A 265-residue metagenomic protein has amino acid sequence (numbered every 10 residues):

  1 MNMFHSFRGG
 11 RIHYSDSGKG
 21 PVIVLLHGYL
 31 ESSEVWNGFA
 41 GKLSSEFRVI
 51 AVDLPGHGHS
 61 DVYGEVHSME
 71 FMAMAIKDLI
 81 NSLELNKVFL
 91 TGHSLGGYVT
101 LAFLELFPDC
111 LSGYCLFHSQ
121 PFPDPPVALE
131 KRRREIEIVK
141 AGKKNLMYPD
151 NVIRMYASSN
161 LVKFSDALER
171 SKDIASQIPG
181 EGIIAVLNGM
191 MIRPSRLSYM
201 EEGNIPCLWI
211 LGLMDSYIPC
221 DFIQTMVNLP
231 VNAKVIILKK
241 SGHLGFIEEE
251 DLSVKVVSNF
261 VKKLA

Functional and structural regions predicted by a protein language model:
M1-I23, S44-F47, N81, L85-N86 (+4 more regions): Alpha/beta-hydrolase fold catalytic core
G10-E65, L79: Conserved HGGG/HGGXW glycine-rich cap/lid loop of the alpha/beta-hydrolase fold
F71-V88: Conserved acidic catalytic loop of the alpha/beta-hydrolase fold
L101-L106, C110-L146: Flexible "cap/lid" loop of the alpha/beta hydrolase fold
D124-E130, G142-E202: Conserved alpha/beta-hydrolase catalytic His-Asp/Glu region
G203, W209-L211, D215: Short beta-strand/loop motif that positions the catalytic acidic residue of the alpha/beta-hydrolase fold
Q224-H243: Catalytic histidine neighborhood in serine/cysteine hydrolases with alpha/beta-hydrolase-type architecture
S241-E250, V254: Catalytic histidine-centered segment of alpha/beta-hydrolase-like enzymes
